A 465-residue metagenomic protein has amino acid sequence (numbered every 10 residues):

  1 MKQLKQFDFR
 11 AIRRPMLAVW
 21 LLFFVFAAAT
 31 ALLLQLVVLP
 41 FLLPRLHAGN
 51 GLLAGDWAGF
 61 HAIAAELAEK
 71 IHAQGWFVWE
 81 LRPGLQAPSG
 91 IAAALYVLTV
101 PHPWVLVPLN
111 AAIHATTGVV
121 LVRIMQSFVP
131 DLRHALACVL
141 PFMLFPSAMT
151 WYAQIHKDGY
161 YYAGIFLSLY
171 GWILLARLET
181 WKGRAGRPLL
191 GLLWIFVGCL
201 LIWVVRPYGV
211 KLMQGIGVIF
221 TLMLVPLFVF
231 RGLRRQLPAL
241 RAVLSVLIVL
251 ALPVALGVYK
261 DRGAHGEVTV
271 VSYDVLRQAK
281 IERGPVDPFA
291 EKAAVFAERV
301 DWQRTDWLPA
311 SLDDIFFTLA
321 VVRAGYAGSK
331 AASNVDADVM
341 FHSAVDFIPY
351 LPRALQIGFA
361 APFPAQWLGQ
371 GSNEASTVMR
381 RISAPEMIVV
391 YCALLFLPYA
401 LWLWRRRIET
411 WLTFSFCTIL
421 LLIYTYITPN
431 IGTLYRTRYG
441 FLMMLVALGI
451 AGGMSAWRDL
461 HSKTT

Functional and structural regions predicted by a protein language model:
M1-F41, V246, T465: Start-transfer (signal-anchor) and selected internal transmembrane alpha helices of multi-pass inner/ER membrane
K2-Q3, G358, P362-F363, G369 (+1 more regions): Hydrophobic, aromatic-rich transmembrane alpha-helices and their immediate juxtamembrane boundary segments
D56-P101, V205, F359: Short hydrophobic/aromatic helix or loop-helix immediately within or flanking a transmembrane segment in polytopic
A92, P108-F128, C392-L395: Transmembrane-helix motifs of polytopic, lipid-linked glycan transferases
L121-L144: Transmembrane-helix signature of polytopic, membrane-embedded enzymes that assemble or transfer cell-envelope glycans
S127, R133, L178-L190, G232-Q236 (+2 more regions): Membrane-interface helix-loop-helix junctions at transmembrane boundaries of multi-pass membrane enzymes, predominantly
M149-T150, G183-M213, V218, V246-P253: Membrane-interface alpha helices of multi-pass inner-membrane proteins
A153-Y160: Short acidic/glycine- and proline-prone juxtamembrane loop motifs at membrane-interface regions of multi-pass membrane
